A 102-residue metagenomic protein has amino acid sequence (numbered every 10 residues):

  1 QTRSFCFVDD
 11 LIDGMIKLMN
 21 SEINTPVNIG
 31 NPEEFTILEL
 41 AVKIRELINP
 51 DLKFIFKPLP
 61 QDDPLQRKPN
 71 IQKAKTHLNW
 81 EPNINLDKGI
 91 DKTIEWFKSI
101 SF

Functional and structural regions predicted by a protein language model:
Q1-F102: C-terminal substrate-binding subdomain of Rossmann-fold SDR/epimerase-dehydratase oxidoreductases
